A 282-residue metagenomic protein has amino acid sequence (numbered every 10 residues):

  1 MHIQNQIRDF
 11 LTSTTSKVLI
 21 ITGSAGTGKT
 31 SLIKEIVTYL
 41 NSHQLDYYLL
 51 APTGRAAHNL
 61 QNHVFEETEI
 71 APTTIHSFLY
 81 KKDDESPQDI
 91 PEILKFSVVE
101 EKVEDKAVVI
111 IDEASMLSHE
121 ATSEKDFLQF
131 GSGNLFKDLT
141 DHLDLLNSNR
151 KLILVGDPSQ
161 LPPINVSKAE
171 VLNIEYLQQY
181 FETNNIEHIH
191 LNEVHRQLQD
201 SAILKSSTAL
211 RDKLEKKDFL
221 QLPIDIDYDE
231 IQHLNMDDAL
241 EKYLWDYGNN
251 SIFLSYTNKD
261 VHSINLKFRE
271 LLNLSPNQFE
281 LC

Functional and structural regions predicted by a protein language model:
I3-T22, T27, L32, N134-D138 (+2 more regions): Conserved helicase motor core of P-loop NTPases
S31-H43: Walker A/P-loop NTP-binding motif
D46, D105-V108, N147-I153: Loop/turn-to-beta-strand initiation segments
Y48-A107: Inter-Walker segment of RecA-like/P-loop motor cores
L50, V109-I110, L152-L154, L254: Residue-level marker for buried hydrophobic side chains located in beta-strands that build the well-ordered beta-sheet
E85, A121-S132: Flexible beta-alpha connector loops of hexameric P-loop NTPases
D112-A114: Walker B catalytic acidic pair
M116-E124, Q160-L161: Residues immediately C-terminal
